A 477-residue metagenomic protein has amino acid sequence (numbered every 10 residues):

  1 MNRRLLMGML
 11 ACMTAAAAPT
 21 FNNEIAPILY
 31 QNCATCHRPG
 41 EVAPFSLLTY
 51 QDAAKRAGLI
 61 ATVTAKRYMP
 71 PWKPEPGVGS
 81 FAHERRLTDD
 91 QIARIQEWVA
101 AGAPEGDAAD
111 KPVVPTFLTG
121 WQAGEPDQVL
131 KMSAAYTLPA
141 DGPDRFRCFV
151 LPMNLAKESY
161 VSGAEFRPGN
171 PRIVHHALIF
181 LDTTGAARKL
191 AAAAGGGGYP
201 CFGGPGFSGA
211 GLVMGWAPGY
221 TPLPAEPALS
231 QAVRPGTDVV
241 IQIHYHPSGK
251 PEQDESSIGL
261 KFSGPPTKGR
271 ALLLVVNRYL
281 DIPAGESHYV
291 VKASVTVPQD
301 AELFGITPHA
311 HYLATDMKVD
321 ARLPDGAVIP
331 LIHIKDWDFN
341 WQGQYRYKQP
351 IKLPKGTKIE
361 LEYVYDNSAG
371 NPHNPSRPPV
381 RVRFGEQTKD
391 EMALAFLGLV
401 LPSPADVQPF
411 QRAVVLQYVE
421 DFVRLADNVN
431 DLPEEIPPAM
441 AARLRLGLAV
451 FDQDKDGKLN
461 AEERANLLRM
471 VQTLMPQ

Functional and structural regions predicted by a protein language model:
M1-M9: Bacterial N-terminal signal peptides that target proteins for export
A11, A15-A156, G163, R167 (+2 more regions): Aromatic- and Gly/Pro-enriched helix-to-coil junctions and flexible linker segments
T20, I28, A301, D431-I436 (+1 more regions): A broad, structural micro-motif
A123-P402: His-enriched metal-coordination microenvironments in redox/metal-binding proteins
P404-L425: Glycine- and charge-enriched low-complexity intrinsically disordered segments
Y418-V429, R443-K455, M475: Primarily EF-hand calcium-binding motifs
L432-L444, A461-T473: Amphipathic regulatory helices of Ca2+-sensor modules
